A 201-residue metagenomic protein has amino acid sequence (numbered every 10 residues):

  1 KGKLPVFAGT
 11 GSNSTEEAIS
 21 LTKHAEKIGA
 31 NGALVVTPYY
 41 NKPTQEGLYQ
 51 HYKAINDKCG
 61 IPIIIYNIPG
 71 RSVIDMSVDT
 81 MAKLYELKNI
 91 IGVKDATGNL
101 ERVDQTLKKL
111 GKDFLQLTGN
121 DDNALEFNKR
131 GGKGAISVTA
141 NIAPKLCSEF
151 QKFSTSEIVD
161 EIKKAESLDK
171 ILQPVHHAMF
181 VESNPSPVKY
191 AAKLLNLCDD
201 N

Functional and structural regions predicted by a protein language model:
K1-V73: Active-site beta->alpha loop and helix N-cap motifs at the rims of alpha/beta catalytic domains
A54-K58, R71-E182: Catalytic alpha/beta core domains of metabolic enzymes, predominantly
N196-N201: Flexible C-terminal active-site loop/helix
